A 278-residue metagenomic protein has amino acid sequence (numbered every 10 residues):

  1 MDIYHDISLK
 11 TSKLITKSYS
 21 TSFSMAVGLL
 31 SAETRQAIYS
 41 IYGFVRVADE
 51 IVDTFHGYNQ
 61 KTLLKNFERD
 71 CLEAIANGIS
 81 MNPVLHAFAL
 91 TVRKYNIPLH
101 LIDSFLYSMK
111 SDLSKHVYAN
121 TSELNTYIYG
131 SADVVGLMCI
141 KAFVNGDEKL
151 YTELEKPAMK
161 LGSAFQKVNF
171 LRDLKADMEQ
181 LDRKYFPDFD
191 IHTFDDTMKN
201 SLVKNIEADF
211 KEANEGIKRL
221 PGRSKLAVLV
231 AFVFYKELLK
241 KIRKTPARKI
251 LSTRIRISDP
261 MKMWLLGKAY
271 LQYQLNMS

Functional and structural regions predicted by a protein language model:
M1-F165, L171-S278: Catalytic cores of Mg2+-dependent Asp-rich isoprenoid enzymes
